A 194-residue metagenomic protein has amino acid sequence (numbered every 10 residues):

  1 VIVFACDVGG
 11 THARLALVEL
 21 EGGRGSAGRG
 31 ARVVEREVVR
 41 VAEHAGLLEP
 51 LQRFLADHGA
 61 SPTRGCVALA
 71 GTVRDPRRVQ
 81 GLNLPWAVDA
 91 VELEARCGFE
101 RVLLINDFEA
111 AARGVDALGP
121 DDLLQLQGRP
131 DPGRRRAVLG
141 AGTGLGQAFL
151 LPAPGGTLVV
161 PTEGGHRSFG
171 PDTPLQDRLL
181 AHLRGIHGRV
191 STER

Functional and structural regions predicted by a protein language model:
I2-R53, R78, V160-H166: Short glycine-rich, Thr/Ser-proximal phosphate-binding strand/loop in the N-terminal lobe of ATP-dependent enzymes
D7, D107, G142: Active-site glycine-centered loops adjacent to acidic/histidine catalytic or metal-binding residues that shape
T11, A70-V73, G142-G144: Short glycine-rich anion-binding loops that position phosphate/pyrophosphate groups of nucleotides and phosphorylated
L20-G25, L82-A87, L118-L126, P152-V160: A glycine- and small-aliphatic-rich helix-loop capping segment at beta-alpha/alpha-beta transitions that lines
R36-R40, E49-P50, F54, H58-T63 (+1 more regions): Adenine-nucleotide phosphate-binding core of ATP-dependent small-molecule kinases
H58-L104, E109-D122, V138: Short beta-strand-loop/turn "lid" adjacent to the catalytic site in phosphate-handling enzymes
Q125-A137, L145-R194: Glycine/GP-enriched mid-protein hinge/lid loop-to-helix segment characteristic of carbohydrate kinases
